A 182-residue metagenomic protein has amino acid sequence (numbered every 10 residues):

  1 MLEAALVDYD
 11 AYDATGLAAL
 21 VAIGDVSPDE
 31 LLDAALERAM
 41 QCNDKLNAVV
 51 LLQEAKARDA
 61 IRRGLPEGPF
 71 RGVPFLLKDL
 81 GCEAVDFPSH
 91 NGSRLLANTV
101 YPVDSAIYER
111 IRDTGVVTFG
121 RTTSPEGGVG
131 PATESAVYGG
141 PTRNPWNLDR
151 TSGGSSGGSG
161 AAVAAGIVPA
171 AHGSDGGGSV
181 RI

Functional and structural regions predicted by a protein language model:
L2-G176: Gly/Ser-rich catalytic/binding loops embedded in alpha/beta enzyme cores
I182: Structural signature of FAD isoalloxazine-binding scaffolds in flavoprotein oxidoreductases
